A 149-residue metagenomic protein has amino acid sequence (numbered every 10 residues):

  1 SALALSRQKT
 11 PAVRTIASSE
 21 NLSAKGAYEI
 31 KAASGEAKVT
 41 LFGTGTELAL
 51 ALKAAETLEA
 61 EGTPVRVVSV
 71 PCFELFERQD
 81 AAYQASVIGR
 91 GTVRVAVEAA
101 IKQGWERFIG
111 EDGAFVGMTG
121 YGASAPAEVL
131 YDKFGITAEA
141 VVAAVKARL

Functional and structural regions predicted by a protein language model:
S1-L149: Thiamine diphosphate
